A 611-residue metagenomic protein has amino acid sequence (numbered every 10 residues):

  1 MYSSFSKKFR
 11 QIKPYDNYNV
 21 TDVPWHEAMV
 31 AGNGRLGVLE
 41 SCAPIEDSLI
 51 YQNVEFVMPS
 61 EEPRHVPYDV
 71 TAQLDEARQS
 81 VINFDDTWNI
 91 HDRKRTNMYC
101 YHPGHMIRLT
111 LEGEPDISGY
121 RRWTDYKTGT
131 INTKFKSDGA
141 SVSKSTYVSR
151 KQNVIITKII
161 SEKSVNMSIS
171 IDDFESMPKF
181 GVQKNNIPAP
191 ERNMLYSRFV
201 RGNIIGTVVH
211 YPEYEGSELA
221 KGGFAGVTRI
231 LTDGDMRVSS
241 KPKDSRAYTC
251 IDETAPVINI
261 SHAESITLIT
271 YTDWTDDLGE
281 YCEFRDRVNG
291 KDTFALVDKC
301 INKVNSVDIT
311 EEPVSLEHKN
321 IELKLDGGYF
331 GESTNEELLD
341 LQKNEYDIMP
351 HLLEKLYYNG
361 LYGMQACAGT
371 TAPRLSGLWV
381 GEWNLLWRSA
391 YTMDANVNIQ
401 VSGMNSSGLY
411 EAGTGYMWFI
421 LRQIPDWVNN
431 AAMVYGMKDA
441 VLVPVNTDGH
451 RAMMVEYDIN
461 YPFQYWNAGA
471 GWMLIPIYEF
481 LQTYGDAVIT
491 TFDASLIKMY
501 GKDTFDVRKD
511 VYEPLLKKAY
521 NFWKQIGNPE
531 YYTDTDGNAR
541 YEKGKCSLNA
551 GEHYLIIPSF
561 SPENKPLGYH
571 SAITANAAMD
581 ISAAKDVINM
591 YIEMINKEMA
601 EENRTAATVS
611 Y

Functional and structural regions predicted by a protein language model:
M1-Y457, E479-L481, V488-F505, K517-Y520 (+2 more regions): Aromatic-residue-lined binding/catalytic grooves and analogous aromatic/hydrophobic interfacial grooves in multimeric
I169, D486-T490, D506-V511, Q525-T535: Short conserved catalytic/interaction loops centered on acidic-Pro-aromatic/His motifs
L385, N460-F463, A572-N576: A ubiquitous short alpha-helical element
V401, L474, Y478, K585-N589: Predominant activation on well-ordered alpha-helical scaffold segments within soluble catalytic domains
T447, I477, P558-F560: Short, small-residue-rich loop/turn micro-motifs
F463-L474, S582-A584: Alpha-helical bundle segments that constitute or directly flank the non-heme di-iron/ferroxidase center
G469-L481, K509-G527: Extended, hydrophobic alpha-helical segments in both membrane/secreted and soluble proteins
K518, F522-M594: Acidic/histidine-rich catalytic neighborhood
